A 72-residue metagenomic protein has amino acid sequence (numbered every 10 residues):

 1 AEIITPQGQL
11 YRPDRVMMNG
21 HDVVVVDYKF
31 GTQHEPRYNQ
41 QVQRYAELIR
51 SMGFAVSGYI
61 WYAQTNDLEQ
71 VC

Functional and structural regions predicted by a protein language model:
A1-C72: Structural signature of nuclease core domains in nucleic-acid processing machines
